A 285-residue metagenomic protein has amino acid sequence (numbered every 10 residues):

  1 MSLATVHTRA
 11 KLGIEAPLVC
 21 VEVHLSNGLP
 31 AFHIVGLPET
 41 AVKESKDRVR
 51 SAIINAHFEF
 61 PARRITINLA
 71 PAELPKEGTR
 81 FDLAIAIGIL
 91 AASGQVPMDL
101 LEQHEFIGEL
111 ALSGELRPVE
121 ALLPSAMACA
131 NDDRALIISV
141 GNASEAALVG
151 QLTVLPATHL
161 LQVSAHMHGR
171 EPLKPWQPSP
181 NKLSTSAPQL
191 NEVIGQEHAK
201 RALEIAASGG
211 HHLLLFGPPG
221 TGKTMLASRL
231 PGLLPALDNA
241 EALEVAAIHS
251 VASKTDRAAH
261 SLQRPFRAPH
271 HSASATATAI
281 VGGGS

Functional and structural regions predicted by a protein language model:
M1-S228: Peripheral, non-AAA+ core regions of ATP-driven protein-machinery
Q151-T158, L230-L237, R267-A275: Short, exposed beta-strand "edge-strand" segments with a Pro/Gly-rich flavor and a Y/T-containing core
H168-I205, G209, A240-S285: P-loop NTPase nucleotide-binding/switch module
L215-A259: Walker A/P-loop
